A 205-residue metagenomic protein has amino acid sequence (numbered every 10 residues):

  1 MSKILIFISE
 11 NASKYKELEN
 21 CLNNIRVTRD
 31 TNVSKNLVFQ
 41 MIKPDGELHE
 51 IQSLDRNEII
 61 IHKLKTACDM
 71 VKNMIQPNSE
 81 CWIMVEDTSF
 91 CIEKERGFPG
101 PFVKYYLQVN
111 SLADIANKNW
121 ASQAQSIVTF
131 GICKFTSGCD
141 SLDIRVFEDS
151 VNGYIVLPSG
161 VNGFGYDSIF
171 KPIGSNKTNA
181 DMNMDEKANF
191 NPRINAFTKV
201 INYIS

Functional and structural regions predicted by a protein language model:
S2-I6, A12-R26, S34-S205: Anionic-ligand binding patches
